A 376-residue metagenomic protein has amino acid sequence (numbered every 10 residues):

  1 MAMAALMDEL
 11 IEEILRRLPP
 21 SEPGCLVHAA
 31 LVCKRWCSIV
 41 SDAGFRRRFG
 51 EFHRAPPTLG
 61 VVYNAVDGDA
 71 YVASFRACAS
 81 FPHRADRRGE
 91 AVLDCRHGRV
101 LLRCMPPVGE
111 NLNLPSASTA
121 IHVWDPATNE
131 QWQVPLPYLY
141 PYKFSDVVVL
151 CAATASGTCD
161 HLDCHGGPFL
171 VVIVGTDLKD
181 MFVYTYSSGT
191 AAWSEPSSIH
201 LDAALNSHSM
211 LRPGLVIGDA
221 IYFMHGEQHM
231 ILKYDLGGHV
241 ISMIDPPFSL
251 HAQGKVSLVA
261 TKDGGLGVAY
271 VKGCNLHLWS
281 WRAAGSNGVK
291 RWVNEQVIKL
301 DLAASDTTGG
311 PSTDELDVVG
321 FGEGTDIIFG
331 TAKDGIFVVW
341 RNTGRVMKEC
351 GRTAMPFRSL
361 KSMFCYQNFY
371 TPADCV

Functional and structural regions predicted by a protein language model:
M1-V376: N-terminal entry/capping and adjacent linker segments that precede and initiate structured domains
